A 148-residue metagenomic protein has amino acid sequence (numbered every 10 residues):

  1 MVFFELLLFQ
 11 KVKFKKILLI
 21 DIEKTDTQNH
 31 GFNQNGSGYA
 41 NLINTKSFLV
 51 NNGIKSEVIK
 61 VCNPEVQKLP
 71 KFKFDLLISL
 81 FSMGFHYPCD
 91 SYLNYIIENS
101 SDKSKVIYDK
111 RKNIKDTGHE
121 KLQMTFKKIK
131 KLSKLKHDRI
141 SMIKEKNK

Functional and structural regions predicted by a protein language model:
M1-F14, H30: Conserved SAM-binding loop of SAM-dependent methyltransferases across substrates and taxa, primarily the Class I
Q10-I17, I22, N33, D102: Conserved S-adenosyl-L-methionine
L18, D102-N113: Conserved beta-strand signature within the Rossmann-like core of class I S-adenosyl-L-methionine
E23-D26, M83-F85, R111-D116: Short "lid" loop at the C-terminus of a central beta-strand within the Rossmann-like core of SAM-dependent
F32-P70: S-adenosyl-L-methionine
F74-C89: A short SAM/SAH-binding and catalytic strip from SAM-dependent methyltransferases
C89-K105: A short glycine-rich, Lys/Arg-flanked "PGG" loop and its adjoining helix->strand segment in the class I
E120-K148: Core SAM-dependent methyltransferase catalytic element
